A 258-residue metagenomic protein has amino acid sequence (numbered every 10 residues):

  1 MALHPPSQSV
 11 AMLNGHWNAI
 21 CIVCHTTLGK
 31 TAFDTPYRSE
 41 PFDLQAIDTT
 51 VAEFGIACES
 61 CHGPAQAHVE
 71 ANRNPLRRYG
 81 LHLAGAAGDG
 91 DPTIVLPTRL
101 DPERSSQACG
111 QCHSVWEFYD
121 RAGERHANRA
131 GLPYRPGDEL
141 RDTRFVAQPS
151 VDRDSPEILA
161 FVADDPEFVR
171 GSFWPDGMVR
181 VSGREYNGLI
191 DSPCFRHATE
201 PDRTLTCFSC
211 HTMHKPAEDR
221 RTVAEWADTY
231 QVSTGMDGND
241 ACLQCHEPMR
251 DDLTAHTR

Functional and structural regions predicted by a protein language model:
M1-I20, T27-T31, P36-Y37: Extended acidic/polar, glycine-enriched regions that form or flank non-catalytic beta-rich accessory modules
M1-L3, K30-R258: Primarily the internal scaffold of c-type cytochrome electron-transfer domains, especially repeated/multiheme c-type
I20-H25, A57-S60: Residues within well-ordered beta-strands of beta-sheet-rich folds
